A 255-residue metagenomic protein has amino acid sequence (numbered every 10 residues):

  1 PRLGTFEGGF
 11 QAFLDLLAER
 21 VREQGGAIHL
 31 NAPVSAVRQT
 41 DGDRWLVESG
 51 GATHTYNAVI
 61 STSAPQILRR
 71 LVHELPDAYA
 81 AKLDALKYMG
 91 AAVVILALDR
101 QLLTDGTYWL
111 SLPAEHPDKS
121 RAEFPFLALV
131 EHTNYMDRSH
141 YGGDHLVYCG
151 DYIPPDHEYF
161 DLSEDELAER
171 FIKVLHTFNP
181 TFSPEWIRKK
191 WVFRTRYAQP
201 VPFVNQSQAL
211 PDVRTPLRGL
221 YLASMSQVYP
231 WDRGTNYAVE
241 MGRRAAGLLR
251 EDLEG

Functional and structural regions predicted by a protein language model:
P1-V37, T62: Active-site/ligand-binding neighborhood in enzyme catalytic cores
R2, E48, Q227, W231: Generic anion/oxyanion-binding catalytic loop in active/binding sites
L3-F10, S61, A85, F160-E164 (+1 more regions): Aromatic-acidic/polar surface patches that form glycan- and anion
F13, L17, V59, L175 (+1 more regions): PAPS/PAP-binding and catalytic site of the sulfotransferase fold
R20, I67, E74, L248-D252: Active-site catalytic microenvironments for nucleophilic, acid-base chemistry
A32-D161, D165, E169-T181, L210: Mid-domain catalytic core of redox enzymes that form a hydrophobic substrate pocket/lid adjacent to a catalytic redox
E123-G255: Conserved flavin/dinucleotide-binding core of flavoenzymes
